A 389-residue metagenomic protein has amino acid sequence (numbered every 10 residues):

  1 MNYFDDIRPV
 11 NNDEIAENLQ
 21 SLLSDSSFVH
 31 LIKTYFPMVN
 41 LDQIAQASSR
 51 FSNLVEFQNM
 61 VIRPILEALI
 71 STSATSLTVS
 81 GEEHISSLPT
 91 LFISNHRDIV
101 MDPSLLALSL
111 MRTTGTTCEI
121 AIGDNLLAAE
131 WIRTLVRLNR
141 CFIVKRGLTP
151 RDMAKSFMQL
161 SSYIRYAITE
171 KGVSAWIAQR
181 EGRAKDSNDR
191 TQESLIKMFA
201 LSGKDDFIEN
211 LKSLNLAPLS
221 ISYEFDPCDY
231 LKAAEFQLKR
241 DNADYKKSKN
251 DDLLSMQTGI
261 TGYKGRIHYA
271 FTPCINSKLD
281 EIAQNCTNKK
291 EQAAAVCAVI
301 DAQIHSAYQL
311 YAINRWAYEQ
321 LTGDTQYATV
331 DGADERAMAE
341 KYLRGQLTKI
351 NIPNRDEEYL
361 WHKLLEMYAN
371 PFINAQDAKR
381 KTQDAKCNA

Functional and structural regions predicted by a protein language model:
M1, N388-A389: C-terminal end-of-chain micro-motif
M1-T90, H96-A107, M111, R133 (+2 more regions): Membrane-anchoring hydrophobic helices of lipid-metabolizing enzymes
Y35, S48-F51, S202, Q303 (+1 more regions): Alpha-helix boundary/capping residues
V55, I62-I65, I70-I275, L343-I350: Soluble catalytic domains of membrane acyltransferases
E224-K232, F236-K249, L253-L254, I260-A333 (+1 more regions): Long, C-terminal catalytic modules of enzymes
I304-R380, A389: Long, low-complexity C-terminal extensions of enzymes
D384-A385: N-terminal low-complexity segments that are often proline-rich with Ser/Thr-Pro
